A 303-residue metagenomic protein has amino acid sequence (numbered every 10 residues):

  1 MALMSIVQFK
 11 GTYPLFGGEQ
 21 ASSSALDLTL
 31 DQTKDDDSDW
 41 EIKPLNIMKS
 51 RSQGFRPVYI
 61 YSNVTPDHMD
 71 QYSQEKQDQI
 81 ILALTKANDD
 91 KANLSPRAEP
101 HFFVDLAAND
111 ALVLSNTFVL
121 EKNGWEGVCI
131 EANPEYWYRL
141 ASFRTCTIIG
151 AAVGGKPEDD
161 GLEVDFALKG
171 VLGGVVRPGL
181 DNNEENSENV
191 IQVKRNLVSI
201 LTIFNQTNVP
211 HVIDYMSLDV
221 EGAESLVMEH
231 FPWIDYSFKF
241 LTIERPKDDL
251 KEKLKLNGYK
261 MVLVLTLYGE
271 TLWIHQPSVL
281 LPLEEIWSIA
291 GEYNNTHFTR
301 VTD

Functional and structural regions predicted by a protein language model:
M1-D303: Phosphate/nucleotide-binding beta-alpha loop and adjacent structural elements of enzyme active sites
